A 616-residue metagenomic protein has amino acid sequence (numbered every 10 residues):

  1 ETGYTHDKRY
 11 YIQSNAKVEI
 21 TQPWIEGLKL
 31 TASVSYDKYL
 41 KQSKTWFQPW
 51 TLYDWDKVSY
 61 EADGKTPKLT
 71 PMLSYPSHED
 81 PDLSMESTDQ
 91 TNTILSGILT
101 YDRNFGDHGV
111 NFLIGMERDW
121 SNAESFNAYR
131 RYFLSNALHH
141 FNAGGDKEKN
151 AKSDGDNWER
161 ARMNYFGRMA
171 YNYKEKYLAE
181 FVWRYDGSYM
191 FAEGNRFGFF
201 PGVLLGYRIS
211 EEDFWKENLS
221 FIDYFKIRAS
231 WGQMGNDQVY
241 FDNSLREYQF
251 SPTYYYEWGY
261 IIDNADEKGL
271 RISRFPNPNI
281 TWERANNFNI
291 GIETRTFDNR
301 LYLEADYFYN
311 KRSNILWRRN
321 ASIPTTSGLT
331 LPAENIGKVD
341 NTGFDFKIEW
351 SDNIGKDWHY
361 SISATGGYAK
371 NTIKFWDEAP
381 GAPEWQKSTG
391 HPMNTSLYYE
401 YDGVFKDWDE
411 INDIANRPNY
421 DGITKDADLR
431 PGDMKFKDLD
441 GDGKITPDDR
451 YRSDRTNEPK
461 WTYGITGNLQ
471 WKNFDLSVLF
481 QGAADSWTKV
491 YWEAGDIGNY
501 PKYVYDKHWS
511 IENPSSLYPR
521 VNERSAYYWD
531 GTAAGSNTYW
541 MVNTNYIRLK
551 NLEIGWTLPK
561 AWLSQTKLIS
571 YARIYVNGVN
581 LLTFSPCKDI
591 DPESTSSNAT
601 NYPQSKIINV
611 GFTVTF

Functional and structural regions predicted by a protein language model:
E1-F47, K57-G64, L69-E400, S536-F616: Extracellular/periplasmic, surface-exposed regions of secreted and cell-surface proteins
W55-L73, N416-P431: Charged, glycine/proline-rich intrinsically disordered loops and linkers
K65, S188, P431, A483-R573 (+1 more regions): Extracytoplasmic gating/loop element in the C-terminal half of outer-membrane beta-barrel translocons and assembly
E334-P459, Q470, A483-S486, V490-W492: Gram-negative outer-membrane beta-barrel transporters
